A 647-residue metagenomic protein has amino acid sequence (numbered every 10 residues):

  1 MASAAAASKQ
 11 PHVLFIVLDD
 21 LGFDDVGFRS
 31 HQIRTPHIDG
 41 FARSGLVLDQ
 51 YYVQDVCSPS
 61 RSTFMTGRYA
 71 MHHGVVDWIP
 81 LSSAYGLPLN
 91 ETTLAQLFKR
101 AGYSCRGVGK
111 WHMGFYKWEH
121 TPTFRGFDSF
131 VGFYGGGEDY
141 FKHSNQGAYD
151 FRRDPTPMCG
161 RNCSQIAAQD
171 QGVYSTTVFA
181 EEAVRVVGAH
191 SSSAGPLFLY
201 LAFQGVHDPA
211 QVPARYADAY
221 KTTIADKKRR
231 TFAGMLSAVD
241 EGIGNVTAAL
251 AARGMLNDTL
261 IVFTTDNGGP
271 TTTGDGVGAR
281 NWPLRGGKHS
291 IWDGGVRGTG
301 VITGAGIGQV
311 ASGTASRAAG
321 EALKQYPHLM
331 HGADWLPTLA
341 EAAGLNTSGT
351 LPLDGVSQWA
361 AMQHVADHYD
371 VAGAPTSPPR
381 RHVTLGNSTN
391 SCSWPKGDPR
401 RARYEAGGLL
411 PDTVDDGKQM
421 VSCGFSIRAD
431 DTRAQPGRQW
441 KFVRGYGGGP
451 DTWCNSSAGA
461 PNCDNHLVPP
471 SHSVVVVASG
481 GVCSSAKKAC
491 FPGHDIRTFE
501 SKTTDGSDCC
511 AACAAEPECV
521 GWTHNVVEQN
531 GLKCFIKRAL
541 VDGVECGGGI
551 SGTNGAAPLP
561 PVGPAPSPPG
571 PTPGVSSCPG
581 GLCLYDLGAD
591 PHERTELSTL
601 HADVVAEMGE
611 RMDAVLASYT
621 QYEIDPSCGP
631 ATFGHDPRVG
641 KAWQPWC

Functional and structural regions predicted by a protein language model:
S8-P11, L18, G22-F23, V47 (+3 more regions): Long, internal low-complexity/basic segments
K9, H31-T35, Y52-V56, L81-T92 (+7 more regions): A short beta-strand-to-alpha-helix junction
F15, F23-G107, Y116-K117, P122-S129 (+5 more regions): Active-site segment of extracytoplasmic enzymes that catalyze sulfate/phosphate-ester chemistry
G74-V75, P80-A84, P88-R100, M113-L197 (+9 more regions): Formylglycine-dependent
K117-G126, P209-R215, A248-A319, H331: Histidine-centered active-site microenvironments of extracellular/periplasmic hydrolases and transferases
D128-S129, F133-G137, G269-D293, A315-S471 (+2 more regions): C-terminal cap/loop subdomain of S1 sulfatases and analogous C-terminal strand-loop tails that border
A180-S191, D218-T259, G276: A long, amphipathic alpha-helix that forms part of the scaffold/cap immediately adjacent to metal-dependent active
P469-N525, P560-P566: Conserved small-residue hotspots that stabilize compact domain segments
